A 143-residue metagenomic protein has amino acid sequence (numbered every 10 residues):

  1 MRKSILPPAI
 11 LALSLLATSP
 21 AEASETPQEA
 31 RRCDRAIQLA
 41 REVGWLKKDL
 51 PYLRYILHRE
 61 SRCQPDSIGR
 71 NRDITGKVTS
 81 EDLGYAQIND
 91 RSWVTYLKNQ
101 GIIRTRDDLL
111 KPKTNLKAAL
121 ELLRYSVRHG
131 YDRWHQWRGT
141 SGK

Functional and structural regions predicted by a protein language model:
K3-L6, I10-L15, S19-Q64: Export/targeting segments at the very N-terminus of extracytoplasmic proteins
I37-R41, R72, I103: Generic preference for well-ordered secondary structure
Y52-L53, E81-K143: Catalytic and binding regions of secreted/periplasmic enzymes and modules that target cell-wall glycans
S61-I68, S126-Y131: Secretory-pathway/luminal and periplasmic proteins that interact with or process carbohydrate-rich
I68-I74: Short, surface-exposed loop/helix-turn segments at secondary-structure junctions that function as lids/hinges flanking
K77-V78: Short glycine-biased active-site loop of nucleotidyltransferases that positions the nucleotide triphosphate and helps
